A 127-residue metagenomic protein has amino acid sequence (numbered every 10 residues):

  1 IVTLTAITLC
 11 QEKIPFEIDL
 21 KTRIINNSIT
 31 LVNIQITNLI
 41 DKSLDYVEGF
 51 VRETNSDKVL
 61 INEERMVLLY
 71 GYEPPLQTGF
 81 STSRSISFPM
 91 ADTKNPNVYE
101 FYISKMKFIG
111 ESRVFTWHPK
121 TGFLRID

Functional and structural regions predicted by a protein language model:
I1-I7: Sec-dependent N-terminal signal peptides
C10-N33, L39, T121-D127: Low-complexity, acidic Ser/Thr/Pro/Gly-rich terminal tails and inter-domain linkers that flank the onset of structured
K13-P15, N27-I29, L44-Y46, G79-S83 (+1 more regions): A general secondary-structure signal for short beta-strands and their flanking turns/coil in non-transmembrane regions
F16-I18, V32-I34, V47-G49, R84-I86 (+1 more regions): Hydrophobic residues positioned within well-ordered beta-strands of beta-sheet architectures
K21-R23, L39, G49-D57, P89-A91 (+1 more regions): Solvent-exposed coil/turn segments that connect beta secondary-structure elements in extracytoplasmic/periplasmic
T37-T78: The feature marks short-to-medium sequence segments in extracytoplasmic or secretory-pathway proteins
E63-E111: Short, solvent-exposed, Trp/other aromatic-anchored flexible loops in extracytoplasmic proteins
M66-Y70, V114-D127: Short beta-strand elements
